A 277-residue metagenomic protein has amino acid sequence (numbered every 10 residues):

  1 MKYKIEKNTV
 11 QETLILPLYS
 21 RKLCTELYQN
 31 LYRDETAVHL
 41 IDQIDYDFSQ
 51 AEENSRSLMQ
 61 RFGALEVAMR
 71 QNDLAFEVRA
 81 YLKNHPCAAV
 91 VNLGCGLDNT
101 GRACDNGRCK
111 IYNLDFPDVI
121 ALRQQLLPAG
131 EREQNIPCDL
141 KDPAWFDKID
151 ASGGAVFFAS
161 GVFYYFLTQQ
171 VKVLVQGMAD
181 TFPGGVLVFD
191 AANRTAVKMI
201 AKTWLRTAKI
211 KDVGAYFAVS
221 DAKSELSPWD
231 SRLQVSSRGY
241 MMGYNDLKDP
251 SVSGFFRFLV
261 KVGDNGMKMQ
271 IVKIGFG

Functional and structural regions predicted by a protein language model:
M1-V91, C95-C138, A151-S152: Rossmann-like AdoMet
P143-S152: Short amphipathic alpha-helix with an adjacent loop that forms part of the alpha/beta core around
F157-F158: A conserved beta-strand element that flanks and buttresses the S-adenosyl-L-methionine
Y165-M178: A short, conserved alpha-helix within the catalytic core of class I
M178-R194: Conserved beta-strand signature within the Rossmann-like core of class I S-adenosyl-L-methionine
K198-V213: Short, glycine-/aromatic-enriched active-site segment of Class I SAM-dependent methyltransferases
V213-Y240: Short alpha-helix
R232-F258: Conserved catalytic loop of SAM-dependent methyltransferase domains
